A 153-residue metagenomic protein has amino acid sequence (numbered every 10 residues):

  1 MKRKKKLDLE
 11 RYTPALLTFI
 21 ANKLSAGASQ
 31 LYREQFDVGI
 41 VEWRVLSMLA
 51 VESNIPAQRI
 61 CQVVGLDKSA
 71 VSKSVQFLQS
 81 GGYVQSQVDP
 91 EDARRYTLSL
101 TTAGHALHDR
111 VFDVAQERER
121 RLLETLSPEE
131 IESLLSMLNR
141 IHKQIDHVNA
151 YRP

Functional and structural regions predicted by a protein language model:
M1-F36, Y83: N-terminal leader segment of winged-helix/HTH proteins
M1-K6, E129-P153: C-terminal regulatory/oligomerization modules of transcriptional regulators
Y12-A15, R44, R121, E132: Active-site phosphate/pyrophosphate-handling residues
A21, S47-V51, F112, N139: Short, locally clustered residues in the helix-turn-helix/winged-helix DNA-binding domain
N22, G27, S72-S74, L135 (+1 more regions): A structural preference for long, well-packed, hydrophobic secondary-structure segments
A26-A70, Y151-P153: N-terminal helix-turn-helix DNA-binding core of bacterial DNA-binding proteins
V63, Q76-N139, K143: Charged, amphipathic alpha-helical coiled-coil/dimerization segments
